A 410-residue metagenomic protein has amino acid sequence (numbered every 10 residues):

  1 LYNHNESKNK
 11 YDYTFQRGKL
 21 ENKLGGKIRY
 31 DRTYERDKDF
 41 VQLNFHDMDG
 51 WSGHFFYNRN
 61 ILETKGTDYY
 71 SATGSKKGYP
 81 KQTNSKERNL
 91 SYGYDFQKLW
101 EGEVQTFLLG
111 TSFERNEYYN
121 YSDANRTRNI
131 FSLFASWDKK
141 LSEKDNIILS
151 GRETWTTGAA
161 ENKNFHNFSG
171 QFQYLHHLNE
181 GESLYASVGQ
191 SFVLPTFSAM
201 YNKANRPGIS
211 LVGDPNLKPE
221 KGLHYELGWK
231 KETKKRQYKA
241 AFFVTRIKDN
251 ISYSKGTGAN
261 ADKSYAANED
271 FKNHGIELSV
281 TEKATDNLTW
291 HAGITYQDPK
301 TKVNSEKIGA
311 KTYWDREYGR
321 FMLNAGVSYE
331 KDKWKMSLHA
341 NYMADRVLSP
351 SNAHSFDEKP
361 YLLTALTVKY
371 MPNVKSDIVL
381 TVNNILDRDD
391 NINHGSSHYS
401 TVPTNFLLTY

Functional and structural regions predicted by a protein language model:
L1-N5, R32-H177, K231, R236-F242 (+3 more regions): Face-selective signature of the C-terminal outer-membrane beta-barrel domain
Y2-K8, Y57-E63, G102, F113-Y119 (+10 more regions): Transmembrane beta-strands of outer-membrane beta-barrel pores
K10-G18, G26-D31, E63-Q82, Y119-T127 (+8 more regions): Outer-membrane beta-barrel translocator domains and adjoining extracellular loop/strand segments of Gram-negative
G26-D47, E87, N162-K163, H177 (+5 more regions): Outer-membrane beta-barrel signature, preferentially recognizing the C-terminal barrel domain of Gram-negative
V41-L43, Y94-F96, L133-A135, G170-F172 (+7 more regions): Membrane-embedded beta-strands of outer-membrane beta-barrel proteins, especially the hydrophobic/small aromatic
L108, K140-I147, F243-R246, A266-S351 (+2 more regions): Gram-negative outer-membrane beta-barrel transporters
A186, L227, A240, L278 (+6 more regions): Hydrophobic, well-ordered secondary-structure elements that form the walls of internal hydrophobic environments
F192-V193, Y342-S349, V368-Y410: C-terminal beta-signal and adjacent terminal beta-strands/loops of Gram-negative outer-membrane beta-barrel proteins
